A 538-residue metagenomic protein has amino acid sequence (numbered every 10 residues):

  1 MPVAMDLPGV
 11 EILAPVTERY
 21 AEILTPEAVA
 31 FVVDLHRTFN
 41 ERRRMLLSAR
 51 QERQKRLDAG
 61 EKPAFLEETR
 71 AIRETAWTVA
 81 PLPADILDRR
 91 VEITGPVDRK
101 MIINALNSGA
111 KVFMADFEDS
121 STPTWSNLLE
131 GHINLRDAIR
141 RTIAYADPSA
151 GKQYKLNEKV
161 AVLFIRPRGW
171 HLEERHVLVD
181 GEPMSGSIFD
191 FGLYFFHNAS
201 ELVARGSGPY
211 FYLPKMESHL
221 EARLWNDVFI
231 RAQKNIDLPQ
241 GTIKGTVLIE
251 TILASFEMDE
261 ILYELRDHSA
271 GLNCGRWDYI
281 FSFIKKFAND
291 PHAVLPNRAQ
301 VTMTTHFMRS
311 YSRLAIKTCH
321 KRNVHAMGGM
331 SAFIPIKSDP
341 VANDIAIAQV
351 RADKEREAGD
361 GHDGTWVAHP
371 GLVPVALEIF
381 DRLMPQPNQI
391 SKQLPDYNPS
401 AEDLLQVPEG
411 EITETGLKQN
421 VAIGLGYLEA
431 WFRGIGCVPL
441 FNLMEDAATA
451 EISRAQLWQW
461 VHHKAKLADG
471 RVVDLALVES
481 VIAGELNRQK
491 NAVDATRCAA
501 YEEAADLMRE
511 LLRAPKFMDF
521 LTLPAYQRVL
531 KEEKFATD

Functional and structural regions predicted by a protein language model:
P2-D538: Expand to "…catalyze enediolate/carbanion chemistry for C-C bond making/breaking, isomerization, decarboxylation
